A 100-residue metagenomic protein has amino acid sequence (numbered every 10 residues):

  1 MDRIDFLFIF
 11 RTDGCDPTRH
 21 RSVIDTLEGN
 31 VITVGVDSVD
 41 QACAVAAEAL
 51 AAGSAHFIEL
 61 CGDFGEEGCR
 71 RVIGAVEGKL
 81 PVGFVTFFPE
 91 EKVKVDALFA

Functional and structural regions predicted by a protein language model:
M1-C15: N-terminal basic/disordered segments at the start of proteins
I4, S54-H56, G78-L80: Short, well-ordered coil/turn segments that N-cap beta-strands
F6-F8, I32-V34, E59-L60, V82-F84: Hydrophobic faces of well-ordered beta-strands that scaffold small-molecule active sites in alpha/beta enzyme cores
R11-D13, D63, F87-P89: Active-site beta-loop-alpha junctions enriched in small/polar residues
L27-D40: Active-site mouth loops of central-metabolism enzymes
C43-A47, A52-F64: Amphipathic, hydrophobic secondary-structure cores in small proteins
C69-P89: Alpha-helix-loop-beta-strand connector modules within alpha/beta enzyme cores
E90-D96: Short, charged, surface-exposed secondary-structure boundary motifs
